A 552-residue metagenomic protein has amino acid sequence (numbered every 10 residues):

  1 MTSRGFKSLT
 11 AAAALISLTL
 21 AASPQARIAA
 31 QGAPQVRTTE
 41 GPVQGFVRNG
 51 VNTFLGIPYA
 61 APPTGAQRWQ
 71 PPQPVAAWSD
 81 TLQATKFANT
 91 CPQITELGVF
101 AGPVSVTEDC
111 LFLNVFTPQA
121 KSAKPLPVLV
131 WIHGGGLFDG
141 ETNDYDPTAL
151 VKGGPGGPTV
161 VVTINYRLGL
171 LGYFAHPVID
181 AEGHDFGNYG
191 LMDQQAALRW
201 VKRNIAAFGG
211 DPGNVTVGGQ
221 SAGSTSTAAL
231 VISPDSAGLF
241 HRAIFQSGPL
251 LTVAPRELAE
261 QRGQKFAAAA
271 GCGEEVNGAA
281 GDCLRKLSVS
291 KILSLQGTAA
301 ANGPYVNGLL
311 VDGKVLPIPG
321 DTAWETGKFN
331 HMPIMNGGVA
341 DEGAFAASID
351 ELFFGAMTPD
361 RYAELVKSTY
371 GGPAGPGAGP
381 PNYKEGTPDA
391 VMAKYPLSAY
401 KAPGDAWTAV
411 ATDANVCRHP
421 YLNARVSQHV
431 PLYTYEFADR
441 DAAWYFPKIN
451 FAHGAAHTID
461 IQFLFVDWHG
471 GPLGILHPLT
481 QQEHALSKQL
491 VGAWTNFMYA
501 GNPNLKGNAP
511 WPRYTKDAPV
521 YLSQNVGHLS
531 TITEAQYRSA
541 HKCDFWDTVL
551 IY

Functional and structural regions predicted by a protein language model:
M1-F6: N-terminal secretory signal peptides that target proteins for export/translocation
T10-A21: Bacterial N-terminal signal peptides
R27-K124, S290, L295, K542-Y552: Catalytic-loop region of hydrolases
N49, T53-A77, S348-T369, A509-Y514 (+1 more regions): Short Gly/aromatic-enriched secondary-structure transition segments
Q93-D282, T298, K314-D350, A374 (+5 more regions): Serine-hydrolase-like catalytic core of hydrolytic proteins
S290-Q481, A493: Substrate-gating cap/lid region and adjacent catalytic-acid/histidine neighborhood within extracellular/lumenal
K314-L316, M332, S398-Y400, S427-L432 (+3 more regions): Alpha/beta-hydrolase-fold serine-hydrolase catalytic core, especially in secreted/extracellular enzymes
